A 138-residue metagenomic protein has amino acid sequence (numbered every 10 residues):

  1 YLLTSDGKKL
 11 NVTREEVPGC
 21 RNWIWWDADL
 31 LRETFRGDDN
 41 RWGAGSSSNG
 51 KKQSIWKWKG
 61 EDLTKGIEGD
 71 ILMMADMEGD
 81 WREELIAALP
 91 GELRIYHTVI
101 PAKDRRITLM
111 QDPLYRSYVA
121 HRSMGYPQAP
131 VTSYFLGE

Functional and structural regions predicted by a protein language model:
Y1-E138: Beta-propeller-forming repeat regions
